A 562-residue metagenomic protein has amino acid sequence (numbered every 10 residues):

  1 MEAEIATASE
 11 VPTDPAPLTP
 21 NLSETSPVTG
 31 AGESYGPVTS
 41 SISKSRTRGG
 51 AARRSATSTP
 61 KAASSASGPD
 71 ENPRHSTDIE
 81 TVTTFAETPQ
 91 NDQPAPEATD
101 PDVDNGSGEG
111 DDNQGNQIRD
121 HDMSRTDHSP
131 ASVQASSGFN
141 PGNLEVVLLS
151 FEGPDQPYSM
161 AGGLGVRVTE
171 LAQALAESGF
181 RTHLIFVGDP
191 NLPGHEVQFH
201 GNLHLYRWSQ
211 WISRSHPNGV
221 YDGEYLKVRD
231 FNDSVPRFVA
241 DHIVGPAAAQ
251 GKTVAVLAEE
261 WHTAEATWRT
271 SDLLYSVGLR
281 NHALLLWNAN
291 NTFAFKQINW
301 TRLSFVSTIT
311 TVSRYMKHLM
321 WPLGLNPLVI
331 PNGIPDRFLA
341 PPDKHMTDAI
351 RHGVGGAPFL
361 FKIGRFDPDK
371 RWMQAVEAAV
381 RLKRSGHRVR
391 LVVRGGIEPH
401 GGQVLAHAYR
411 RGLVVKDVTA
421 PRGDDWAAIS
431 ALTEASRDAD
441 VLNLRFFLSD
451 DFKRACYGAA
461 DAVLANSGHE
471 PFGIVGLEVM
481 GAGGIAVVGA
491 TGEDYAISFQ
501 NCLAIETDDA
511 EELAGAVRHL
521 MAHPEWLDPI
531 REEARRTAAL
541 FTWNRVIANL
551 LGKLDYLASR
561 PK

Functional and structural regions predicted by a protein language model:
D122-V147, E177-V254, P421-V441: A conserved catalytic-core segment of Leloir-type glycosyltransferases
L274, G402-S449: Nucleotide-activated donor-binding/catalytic signature segment of Leloir-type glycosyltransferases, i.e., the conserved
Y315, G333: Carbohydrate-associated surface elements
A349-K370, V376-V380, V392-G395: Conserved donor-binding/catalytic core segment of Leloir-type glycosyltransferases
G468: Aromatic "clamp/platform" in nucleotide-sugar-dependent glycosyltransferases that forms part of the donor/acceptor
G481-G489: Short hydrophobic beta-strand element within catalytic cores of glycosyltransferases and related nucleotide-activated
L503-A510, H519-P524: Conserved acidic donor-binding segment of nucleotide-sugar-dependent glycosyltransferases
A522-Y556, P561-K562: A charged, aromatic-enriched C-terminal amphipathic alpha-helix characteristic of glycosyltransferases across folds
